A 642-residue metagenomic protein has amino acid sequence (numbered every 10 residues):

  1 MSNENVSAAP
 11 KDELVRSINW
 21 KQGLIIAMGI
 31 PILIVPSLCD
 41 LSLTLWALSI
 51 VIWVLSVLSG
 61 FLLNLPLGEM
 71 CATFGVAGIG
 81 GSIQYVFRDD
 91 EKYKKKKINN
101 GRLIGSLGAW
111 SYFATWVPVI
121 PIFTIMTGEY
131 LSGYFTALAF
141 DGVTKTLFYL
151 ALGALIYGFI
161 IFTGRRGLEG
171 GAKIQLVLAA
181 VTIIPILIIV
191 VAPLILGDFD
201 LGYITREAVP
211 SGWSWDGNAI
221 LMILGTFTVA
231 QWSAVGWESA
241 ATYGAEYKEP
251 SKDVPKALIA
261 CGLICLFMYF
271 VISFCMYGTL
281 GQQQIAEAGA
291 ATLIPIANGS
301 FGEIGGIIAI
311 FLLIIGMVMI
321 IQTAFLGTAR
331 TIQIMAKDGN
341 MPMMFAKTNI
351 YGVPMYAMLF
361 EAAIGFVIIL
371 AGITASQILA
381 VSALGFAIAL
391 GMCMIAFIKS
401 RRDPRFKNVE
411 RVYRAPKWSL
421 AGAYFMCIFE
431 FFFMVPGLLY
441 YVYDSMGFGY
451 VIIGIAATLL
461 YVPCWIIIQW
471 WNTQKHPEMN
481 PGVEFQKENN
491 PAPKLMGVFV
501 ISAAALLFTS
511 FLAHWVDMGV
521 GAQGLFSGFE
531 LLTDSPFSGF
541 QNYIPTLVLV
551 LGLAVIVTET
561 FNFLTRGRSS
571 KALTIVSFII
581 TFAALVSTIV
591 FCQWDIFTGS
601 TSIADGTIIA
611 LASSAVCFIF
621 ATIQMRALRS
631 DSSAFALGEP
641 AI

Functional and structural regions predicted by a protein language model:
M1-I50, V54, L58-L65, D89 (+5 more regions): Membrane-interface "cap" regions at the ends of multi-pass membrane proteins
E13-V15, K347-V353, L390-V451, E478-A492: C-terminal membrane-solvent junction of multi-pass transporters and transport-like membrane proteins
I34-F148, C261-L266, V271, I453-Y461: Extracellular loop-to-transmembrane helix junctions
I50, L138-F148, L176-G306, G599 (+1 more regions): Helix-loop-helix junctions that connect adjacent transmembrane segments in multi-pass membrane transporters
L63, P185-I189, S382-R411, M426-F433 (+1 more regions): Hydrophobic alpha-helical segments of multi-pass membrane transport proteins
G78-K94, G101, G133-L138, A208-S214 (+2 more regions): TM-loop-TM module centered on a large, flexible mid-protein loop between adjacent transmembrane helices in multi-pass
L147-F199, Y203, V235, L258-G262 (+3 more regions): Membrane-interface loop-to-helix entry segments
K487-I642: Compact integral membrane and secretory-pathway proteins
